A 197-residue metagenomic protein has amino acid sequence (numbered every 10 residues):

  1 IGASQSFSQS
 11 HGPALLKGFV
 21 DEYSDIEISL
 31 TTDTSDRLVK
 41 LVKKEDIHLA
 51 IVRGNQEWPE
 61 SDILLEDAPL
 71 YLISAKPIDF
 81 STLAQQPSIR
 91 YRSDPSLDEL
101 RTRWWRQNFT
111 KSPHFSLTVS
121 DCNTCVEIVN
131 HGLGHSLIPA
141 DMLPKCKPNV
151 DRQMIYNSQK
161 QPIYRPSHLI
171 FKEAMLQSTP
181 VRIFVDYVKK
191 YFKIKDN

Functional and structural regions predicted by a protein language model:
I1-E57, V119: Central regulatory/effector-binding core of bacterial HTH transcription factors
I1-G2, A50, I89, S136 (+1 more regions): Short, well-ordered beta-strand segments
I1-G2, L70, I78-L100: Short loop->beta-strand "edge-of-pocket" segments that line small-molecule binding or catalytic clefts across diverse
H11, Y156-N197: A late-sequence structural motif
D33-Q86, M142: Acidic, Gly/Pro-rich loop/turn segments at junctions of secondary structure
T34-L38, K43, T110-Y156, P162: Hydrophobic hinge/microswitch elements
S61-Y71, K76, P148-P166: Short beta-strand->loop
P87-K111, Q177-S178, V185: Secondary-structure junction motif
